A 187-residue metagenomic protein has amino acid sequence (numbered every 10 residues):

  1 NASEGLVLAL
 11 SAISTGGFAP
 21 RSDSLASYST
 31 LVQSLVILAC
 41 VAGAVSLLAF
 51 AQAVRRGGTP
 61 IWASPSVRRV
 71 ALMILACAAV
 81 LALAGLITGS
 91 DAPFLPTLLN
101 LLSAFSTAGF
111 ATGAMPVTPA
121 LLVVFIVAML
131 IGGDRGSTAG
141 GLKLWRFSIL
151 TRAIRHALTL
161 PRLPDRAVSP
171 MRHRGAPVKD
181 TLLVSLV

Functional and structural regions predicted by a protein language model:
N1-V187: Membrane-proximal intracellular helices of multi-pass ion channels
